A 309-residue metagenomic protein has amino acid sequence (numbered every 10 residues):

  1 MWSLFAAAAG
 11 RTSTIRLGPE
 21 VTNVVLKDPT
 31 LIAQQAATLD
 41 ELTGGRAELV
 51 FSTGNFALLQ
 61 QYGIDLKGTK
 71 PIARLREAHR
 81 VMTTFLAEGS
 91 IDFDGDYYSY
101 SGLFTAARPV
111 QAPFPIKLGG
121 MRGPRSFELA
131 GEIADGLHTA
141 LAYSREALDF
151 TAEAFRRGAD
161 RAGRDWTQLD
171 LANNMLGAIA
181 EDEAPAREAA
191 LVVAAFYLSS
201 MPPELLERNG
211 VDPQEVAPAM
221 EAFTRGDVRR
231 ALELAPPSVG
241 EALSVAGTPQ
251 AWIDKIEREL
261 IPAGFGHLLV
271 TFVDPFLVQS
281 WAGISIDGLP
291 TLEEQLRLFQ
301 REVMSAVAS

Functional and structural regions predicted by a protein language model:
M1-S309: Active-site-adjacent structural elements that line small-molecule/cofactor binding pockets in enzymes
